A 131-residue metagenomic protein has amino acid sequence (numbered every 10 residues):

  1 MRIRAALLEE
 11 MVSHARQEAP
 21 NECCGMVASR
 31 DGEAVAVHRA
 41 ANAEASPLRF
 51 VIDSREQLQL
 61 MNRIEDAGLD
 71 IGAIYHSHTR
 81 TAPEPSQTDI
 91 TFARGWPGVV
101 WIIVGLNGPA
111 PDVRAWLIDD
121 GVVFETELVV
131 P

Functional and structural regions predicted by a protein language model:
M1-I71, R80-P131: Conserved beta-strand-loop surface patch within small alpha/beta domains used for substrate/adaptor or ligand engagement
I74: Conserved, mostly hydrophobic/aromatic
S77: Metallo-beta-lactamase
